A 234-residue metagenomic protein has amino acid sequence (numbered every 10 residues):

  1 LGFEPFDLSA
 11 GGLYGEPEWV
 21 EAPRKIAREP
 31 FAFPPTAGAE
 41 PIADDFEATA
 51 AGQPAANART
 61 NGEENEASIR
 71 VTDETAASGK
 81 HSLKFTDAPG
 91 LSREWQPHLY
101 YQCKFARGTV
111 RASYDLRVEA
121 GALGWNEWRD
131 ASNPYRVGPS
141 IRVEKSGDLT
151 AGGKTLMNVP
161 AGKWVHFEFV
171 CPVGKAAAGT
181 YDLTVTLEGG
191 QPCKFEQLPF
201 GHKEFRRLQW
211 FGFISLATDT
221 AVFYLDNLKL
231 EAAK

Functional and structural regions predicted by a protein language model:
L1-A39: Surface beta-loop-beta hairpin patches that serve as ligand-binding interfaces in beta-rich domains
F31-E63, K234: Extracellular carbohydrate-recognition regions
F46, Y114, A161, H166-P199: Carbohydrate-binding surfaces in secreted/extracellular proteins
A48, K104-F105, D115-G121, A131 (+1 more regions): Solvent-exposed strand-to-loop "edge" motifs in beta-rich extracellular domains
A50-F85: Extracellular glycan-recognition surfaces and repeat-rich motifs
K80-R111, L123, Y135-G138, A151-K154 (+1 more regions): Secreted extracellular polysaccharide-interacting domains
Q96, G121-A131, V137, A178-Y181: Beta-strand acidic-aromatic groove motif in beta-rich domains, primarily in extracellular
C193-Y224: Flexible glycan-contacting loops in extracellular carbohydrate-active proteins
